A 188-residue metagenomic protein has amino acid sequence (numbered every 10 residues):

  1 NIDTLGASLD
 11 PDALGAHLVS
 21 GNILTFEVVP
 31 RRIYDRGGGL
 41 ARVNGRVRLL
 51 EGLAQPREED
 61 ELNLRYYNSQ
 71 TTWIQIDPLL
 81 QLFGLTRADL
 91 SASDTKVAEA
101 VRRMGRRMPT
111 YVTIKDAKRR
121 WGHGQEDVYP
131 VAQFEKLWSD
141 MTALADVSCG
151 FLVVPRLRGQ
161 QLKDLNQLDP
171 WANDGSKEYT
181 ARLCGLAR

Functional and structural regions predicted by a protein language model:
N1-T4: Short beta-strand-to-loop acidic/aromatic patch adjacent to the donor-nucleotide binding site
G6-D10, G15-R188: Catalytic core of tubulin tyrosine ligase-like
